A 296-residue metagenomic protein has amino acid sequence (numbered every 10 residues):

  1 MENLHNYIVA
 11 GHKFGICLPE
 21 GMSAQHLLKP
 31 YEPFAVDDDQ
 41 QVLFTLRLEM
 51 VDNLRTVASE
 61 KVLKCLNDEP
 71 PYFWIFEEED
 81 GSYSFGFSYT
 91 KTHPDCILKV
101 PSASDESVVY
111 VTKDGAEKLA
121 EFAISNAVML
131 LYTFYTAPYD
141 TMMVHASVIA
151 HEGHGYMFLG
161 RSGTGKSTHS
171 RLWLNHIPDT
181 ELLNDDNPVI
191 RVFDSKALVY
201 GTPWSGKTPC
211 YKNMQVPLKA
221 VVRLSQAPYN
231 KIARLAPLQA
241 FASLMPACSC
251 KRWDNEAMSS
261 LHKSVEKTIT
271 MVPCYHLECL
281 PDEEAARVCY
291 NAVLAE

Functional and structural regions predicted by a protein language model:
M1-M157, S162, L172-E181, V189-E296: A noncatalytic interaction/capping subdomain that flanks phosphate/NTP-handling catalytic cores
G165: Conserved glycine(s) of the Walker
H169: Hydrophobic positions on the alpha1 helix immediately C-terminal to the Walker A/P-loop
